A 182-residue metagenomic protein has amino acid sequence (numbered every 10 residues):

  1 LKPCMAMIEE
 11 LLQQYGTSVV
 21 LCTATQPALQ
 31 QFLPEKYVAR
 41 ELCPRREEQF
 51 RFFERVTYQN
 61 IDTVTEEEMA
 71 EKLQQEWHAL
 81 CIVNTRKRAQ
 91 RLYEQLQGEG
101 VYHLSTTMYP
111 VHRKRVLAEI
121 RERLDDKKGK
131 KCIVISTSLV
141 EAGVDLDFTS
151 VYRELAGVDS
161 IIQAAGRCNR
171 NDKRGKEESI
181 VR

Functional and structural regions predicted by a protein language model:
L1-L11: SF2 helicase catalytic motif II
E10, Q14, S18, C22-Q74: Interdomain hinge/linker at the junction between the two RecA-like core domains of SF2 helicases
L21-Q26, V83-R86, S136-L139, L155: A short beta-strand-to-loop transition that corresponds to the Sensor-1 phosphate-sensing loop of AAA+ P-loop ATPases
Q74-Q97: Conserved strand-helix element at the start of the C-terminal RecA-like helicase core
N84-K87, V101-A118, I135-E141: Conserved helicase motor
L124-E141, R153: Conserved two-lobed SF2 helicase motor
R167-R182: Conserved segment of the helicase C-terminal RecA-like domain
